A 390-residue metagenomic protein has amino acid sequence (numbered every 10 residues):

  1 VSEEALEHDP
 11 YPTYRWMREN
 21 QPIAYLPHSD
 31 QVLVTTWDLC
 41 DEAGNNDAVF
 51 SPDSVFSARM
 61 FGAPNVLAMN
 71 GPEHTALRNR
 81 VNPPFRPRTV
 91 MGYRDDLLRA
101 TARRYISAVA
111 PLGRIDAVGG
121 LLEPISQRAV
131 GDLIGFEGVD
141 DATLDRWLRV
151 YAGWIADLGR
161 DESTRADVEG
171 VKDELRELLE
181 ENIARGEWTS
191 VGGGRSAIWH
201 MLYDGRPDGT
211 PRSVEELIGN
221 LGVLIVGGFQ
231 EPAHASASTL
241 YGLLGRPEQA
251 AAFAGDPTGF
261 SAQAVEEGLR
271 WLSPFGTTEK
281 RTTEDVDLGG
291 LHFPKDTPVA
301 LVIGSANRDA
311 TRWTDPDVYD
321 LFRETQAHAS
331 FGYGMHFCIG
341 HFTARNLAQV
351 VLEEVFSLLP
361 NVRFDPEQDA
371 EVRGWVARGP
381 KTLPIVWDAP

Functional and structural regions predicted by a protein language model:
V1-P390: Cytochrome P450
